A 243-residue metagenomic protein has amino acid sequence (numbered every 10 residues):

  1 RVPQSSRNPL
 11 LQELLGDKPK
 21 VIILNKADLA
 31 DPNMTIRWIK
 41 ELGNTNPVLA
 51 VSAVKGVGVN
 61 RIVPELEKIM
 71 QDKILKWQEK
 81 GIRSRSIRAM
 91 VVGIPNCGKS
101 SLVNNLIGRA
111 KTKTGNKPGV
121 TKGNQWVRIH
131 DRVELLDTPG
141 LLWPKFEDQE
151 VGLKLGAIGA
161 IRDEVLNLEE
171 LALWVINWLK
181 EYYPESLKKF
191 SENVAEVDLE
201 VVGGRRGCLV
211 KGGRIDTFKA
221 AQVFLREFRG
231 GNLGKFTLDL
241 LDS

Functional and structural regions predicted by a protein language model:
R1-V21, A27, N33, N46-L49 (+1 more regions): Helix-rich effector regions associated with P-loop NTPase G domains
L11-L14, I39, I107: Short, solvent-exposed amphipathic alpha-helical segments in soluble enzyme and RNA/protein-processing domains
V21, D28-G93, K111: Canonical P-loop GTPase G-domain recognition
K55, P95, L106, P118-G119: The conserved Walker
R61, E65, S101, N105 (+2 more regions): Alpha-helical scaffold segments in soluble metabolic enzymes
K73-W77, N104, A110-N116, Y182-S186: Short, structured loop/turn "capping" segments at alpha-beta junctions
I82-S84, N105-L106, V127-R128: Solvent-exposed alpha-helices and their adjacent loops that cap or buttress functional pockets in soluble metabolic
R88-G108, T112, T138: Glycine-rich phosphate-binding P-loop
